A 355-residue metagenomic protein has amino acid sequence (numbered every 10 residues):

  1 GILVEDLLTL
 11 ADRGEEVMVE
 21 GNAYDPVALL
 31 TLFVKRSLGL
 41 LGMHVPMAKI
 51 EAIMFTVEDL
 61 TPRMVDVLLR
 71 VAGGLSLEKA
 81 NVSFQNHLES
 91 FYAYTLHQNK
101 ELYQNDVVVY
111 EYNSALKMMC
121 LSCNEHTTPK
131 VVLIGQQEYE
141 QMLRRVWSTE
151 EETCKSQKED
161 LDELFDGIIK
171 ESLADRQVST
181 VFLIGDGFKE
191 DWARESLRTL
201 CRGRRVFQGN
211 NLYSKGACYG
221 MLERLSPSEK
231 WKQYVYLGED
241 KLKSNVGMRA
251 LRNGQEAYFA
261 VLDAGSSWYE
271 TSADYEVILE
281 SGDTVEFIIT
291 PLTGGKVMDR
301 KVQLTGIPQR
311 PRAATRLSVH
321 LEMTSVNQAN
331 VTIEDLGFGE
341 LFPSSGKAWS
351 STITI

Functional and structural regions predicted by a protein language model:
G1, T95-E138, T315-L336: Gly/Thr-rich phosphate-binding beta-strand-loop-beta motif of the actin/hexokinase/Hsp70
G1-E16, G73, N81-Q85, S90-A93 (+2 more regions): Early-domain small/polar-rich strand-loop-helix modules and first-structured segments of the mature chain
G1-L3, S122-K158, L341-I355: Short glycine-rich, Thr/Ser-proximal phosphate-binding strand/loop in the N-terminal lobe of ATP-dependent enzymes
G1-T56, M142-D166: Conserved phosphate-binding loops in N-terminal lobes of ATP-dependent enzymes of the actin/Hsp70/sugar-kinase
A28-L96, N210: Active-site neighborhood for divalent-cation/phosphate handling
I53-V65, I168-R198, G209: Glycine-rich phosphate-binding loops at beta-strand->alpha-helix junctions
L77-V109, L212-K230, P311: Conserved phosphate-binding catalytic cores of ATP/NTP-utilizing and phosphoryl-transfer enzymes
Y219-G306, R316: Acidic, glycine/GT-rich loop-and beta-edge segments that sit at the periphery of enzyme/chaperone cores
